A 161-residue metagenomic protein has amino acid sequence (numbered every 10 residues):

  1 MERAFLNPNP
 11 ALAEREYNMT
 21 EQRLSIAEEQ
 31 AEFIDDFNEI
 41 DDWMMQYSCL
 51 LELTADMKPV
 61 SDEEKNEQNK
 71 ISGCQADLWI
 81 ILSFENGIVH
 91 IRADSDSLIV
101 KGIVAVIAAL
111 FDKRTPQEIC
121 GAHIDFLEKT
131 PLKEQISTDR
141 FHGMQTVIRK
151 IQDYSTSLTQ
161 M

Functional and structural regions predicted by a protein language model:
M1-N18: N-terminal amphipathic/basic-hydrophobic helices that include classical n-h-c signal peptides and signal-anchor
E16-T20, I88-R92: A ubiquitous short alpha-helical element
R23-F33, N38-D77, F84-E85, V89 (+1 more regions): N-terminal intrinsically disordered, cationic/polar leader segments that include organellar targeting peptides
D35, A105-V106: Positions in alpha-helical segments
S95-D96: A short interface-forming secondary-structure element
V100-I103: Short Cys/His-based metal-binding microdomains
V106-R114: Alpha-helical support elements that line or immediately flank enzyme active sites and cofactor-binding pockets
K113-T130: Glycine-rich phosphate/pyrophosphate-binding loops and their adjacent beta-strand/loop elements at enzyme active sites
